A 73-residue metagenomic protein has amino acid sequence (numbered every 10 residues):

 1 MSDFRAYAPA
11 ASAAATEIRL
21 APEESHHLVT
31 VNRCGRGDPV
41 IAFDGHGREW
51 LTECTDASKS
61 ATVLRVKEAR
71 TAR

Functional and structural regions predicted by a protein language model:
M1-R73: Acidic/glycine-rich phosphate/pyrophosphate-binding loops and surrounding catalytic core that coordinate Mg2+
